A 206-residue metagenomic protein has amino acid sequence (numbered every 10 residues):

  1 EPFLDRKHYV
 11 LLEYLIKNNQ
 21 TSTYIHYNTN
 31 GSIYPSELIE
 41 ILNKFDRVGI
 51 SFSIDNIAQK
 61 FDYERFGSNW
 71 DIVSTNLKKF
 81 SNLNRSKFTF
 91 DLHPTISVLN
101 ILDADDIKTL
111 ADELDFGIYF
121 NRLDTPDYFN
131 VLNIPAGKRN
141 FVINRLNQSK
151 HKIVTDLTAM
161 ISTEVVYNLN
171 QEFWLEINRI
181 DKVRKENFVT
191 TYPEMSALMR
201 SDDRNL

Functional and structural regions predicted by a protein language model:
E1-R6, I16-P35, N43-T75, F88-V98 (+1 more regions): Core AdoMet radical
H8, I54, W70-V73, A104 (+3 more regions): A structural signal for well-ordered alpha-helical scaffolds and beta->alpha junctions
Y9-L12, I39-L42, S74-S81, A104-T109: Generic structural signal for well-ordered alpha-helices, preferentially at hydrophobic/aromatic core positions
L11-L12, F66-N69, D106-A111, P135: Short secondary-structure boundary/capping segments
V98-I101, G117-L146, V154-W174: Flexible glycine/acidic-rich beta-alpha junction loops that bind and position SAM and/or redox cofactors in anaerobic
V98-L114: Catalytic cores of alpha/beta
I143, Q148-L206: Radical SAM enzyme core and accessory elements
